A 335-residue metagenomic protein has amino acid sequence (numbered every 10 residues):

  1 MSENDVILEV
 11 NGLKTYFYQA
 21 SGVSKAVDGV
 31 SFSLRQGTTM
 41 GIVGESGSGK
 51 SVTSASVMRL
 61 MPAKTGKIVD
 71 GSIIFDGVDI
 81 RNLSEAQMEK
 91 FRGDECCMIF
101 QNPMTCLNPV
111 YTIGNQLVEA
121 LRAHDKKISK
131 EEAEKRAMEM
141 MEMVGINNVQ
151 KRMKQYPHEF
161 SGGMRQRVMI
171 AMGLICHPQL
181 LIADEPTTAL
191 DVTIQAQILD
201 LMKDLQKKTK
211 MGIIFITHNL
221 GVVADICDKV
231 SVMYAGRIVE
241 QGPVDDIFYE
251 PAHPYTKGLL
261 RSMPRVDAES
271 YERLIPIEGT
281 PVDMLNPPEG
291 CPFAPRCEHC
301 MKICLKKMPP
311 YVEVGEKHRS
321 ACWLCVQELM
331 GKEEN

Functional and structural regions predicted by a protein language model:
E3-I7, Y16-G29, L60-G66, S84-Q87 (+3 more regions): A short, flexible loop at the N-terminus of ABC-type nucleotide-binding domains that lies
N4-V6, Q150, P243-N335: Short catalytic/signature loops enriched in Gly
I68-D79: Conserved ABC transporter NBD signature motif
I80-C97, A123, D246-P251, V282-P288: ABC ATPase NBD coupling module
Q155-F160, M164: Conserved ABC ATPase signature
I175-Q179: A short, proline-enriched helix->beta-strand linker immediately N-terminal to the Walker B motif in ABC-type P-loop
I182, P186, L190, I194-E272: P-loop NTP-binding/switch modules centered on Walker-like glycine-rich loops
